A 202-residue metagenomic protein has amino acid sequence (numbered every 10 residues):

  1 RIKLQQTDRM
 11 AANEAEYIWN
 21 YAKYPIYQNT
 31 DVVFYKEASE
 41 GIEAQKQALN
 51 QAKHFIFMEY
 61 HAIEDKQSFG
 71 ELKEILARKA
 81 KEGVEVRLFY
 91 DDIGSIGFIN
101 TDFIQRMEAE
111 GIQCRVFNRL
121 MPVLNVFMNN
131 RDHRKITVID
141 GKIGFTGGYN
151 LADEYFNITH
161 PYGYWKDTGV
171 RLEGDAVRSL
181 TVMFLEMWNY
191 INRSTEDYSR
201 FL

Functional and structural regions predicted by a protein language model:
R1-L202: N-terminal localization/anchoring segments of enzymes in phospholipid and broader phosphate metabolism
